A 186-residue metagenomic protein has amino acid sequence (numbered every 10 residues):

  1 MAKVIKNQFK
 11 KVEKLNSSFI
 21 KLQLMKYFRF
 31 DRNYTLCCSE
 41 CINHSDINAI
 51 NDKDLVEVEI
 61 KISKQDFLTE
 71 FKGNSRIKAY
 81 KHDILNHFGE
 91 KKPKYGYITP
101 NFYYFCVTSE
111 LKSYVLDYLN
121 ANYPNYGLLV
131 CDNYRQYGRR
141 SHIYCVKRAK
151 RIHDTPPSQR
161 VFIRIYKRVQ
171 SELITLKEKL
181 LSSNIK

Functional and structural regions predicted by a protein language model:
M1-N43, I50-N51: Acidic-basic catalytic patches of nuclease active cores, encompassing PD-(D/E)XK and other metal-cofactor nuclease
A2-V12, L22, V115-K186: Non-catalytic C-terminal interaction segments of nucleic acid-processing enzymes
Y34-T35, N101, Y126: A structural micro-motif
C37-C41, C106, C131, C145: Generic recognition of cysteine residues
N43-S45, Y103: Short beta-strand or tight-loop elements that sit immediately N-terminal to catalytic metal-binding acidic residues
S45-S63: Active-site beta-strand-loop-beta-strand hairpin of nuclease catalytic cores that positions key catalytic residues
L55, I62-A121: Catalytic cores of nucleic-acid endonucleases
